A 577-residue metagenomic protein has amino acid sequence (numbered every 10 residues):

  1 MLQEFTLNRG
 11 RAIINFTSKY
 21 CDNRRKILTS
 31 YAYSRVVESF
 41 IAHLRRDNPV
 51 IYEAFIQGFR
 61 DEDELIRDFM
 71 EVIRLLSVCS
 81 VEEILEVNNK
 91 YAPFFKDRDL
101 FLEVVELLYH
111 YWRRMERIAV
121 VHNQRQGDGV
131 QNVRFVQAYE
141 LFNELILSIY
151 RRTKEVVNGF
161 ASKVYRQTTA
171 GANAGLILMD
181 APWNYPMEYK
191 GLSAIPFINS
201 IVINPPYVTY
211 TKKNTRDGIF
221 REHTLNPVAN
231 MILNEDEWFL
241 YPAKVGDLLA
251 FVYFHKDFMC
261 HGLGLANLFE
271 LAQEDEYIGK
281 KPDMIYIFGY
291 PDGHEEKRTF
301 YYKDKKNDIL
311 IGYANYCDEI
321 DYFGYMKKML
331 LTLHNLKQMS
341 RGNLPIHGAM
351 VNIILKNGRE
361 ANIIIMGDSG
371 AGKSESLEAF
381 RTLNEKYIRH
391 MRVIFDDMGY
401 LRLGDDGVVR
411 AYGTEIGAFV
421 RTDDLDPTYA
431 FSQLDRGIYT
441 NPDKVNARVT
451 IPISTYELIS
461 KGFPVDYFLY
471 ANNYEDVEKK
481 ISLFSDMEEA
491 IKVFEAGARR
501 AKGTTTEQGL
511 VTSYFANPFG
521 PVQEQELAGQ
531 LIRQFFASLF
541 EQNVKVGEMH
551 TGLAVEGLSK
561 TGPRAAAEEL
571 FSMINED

Functional and structural regions predicted by a protein language model:
L2-A172, D180-A181, V445-D577: Conserved NTP phosphate-binding and transfer environment spanning the P-loop NTPase/kinase superfamily
L192-M284: Extended, Lys/Arg-enriched charged tracts that mediate electrostatic binding to polyanionic substrates
K244-D247, K305-N307, I354-N357, R402-V408: Short acidic-glycine loop/turn motifs at beta-strand connectors
D257-F258, C317, K356-G358, G370-A371 (+3 more regions): Short, glycine-/Ser/Thr-/acidic-enriched flexible segments
I285-P345, Q542-A554: Charged, amphipathic alpha-helical linker segments immediately N-terminal to NTP-binding catalytic cores
S340-K356: Pre-Walker A adenine-sensing motif
L355-K386: Glycine-rich phosphate-binding P-loop
I388-L458: Conserved nucleotide-sensing/catalytic segment adjacent to the nucleotide-binding pocket in NTP-handling enzymes
